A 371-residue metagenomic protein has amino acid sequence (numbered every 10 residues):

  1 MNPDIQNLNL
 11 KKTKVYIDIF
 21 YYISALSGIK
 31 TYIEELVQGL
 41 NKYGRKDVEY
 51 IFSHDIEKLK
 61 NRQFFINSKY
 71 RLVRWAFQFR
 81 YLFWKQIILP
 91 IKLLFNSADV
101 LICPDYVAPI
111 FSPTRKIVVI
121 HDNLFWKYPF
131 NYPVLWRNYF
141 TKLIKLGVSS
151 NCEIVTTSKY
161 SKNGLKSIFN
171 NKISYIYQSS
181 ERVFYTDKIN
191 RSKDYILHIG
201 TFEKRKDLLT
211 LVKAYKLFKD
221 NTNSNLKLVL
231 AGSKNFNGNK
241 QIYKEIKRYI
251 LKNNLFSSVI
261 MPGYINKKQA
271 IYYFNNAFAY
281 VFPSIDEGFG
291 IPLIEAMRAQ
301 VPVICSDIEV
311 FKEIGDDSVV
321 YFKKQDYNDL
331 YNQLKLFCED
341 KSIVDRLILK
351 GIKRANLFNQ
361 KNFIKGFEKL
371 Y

Functional and structural regions predicted by a protein language model:
N2-Y371: Carbohydrate transferase catalytic cores enriched for Leloir-type hexosyltransferases
